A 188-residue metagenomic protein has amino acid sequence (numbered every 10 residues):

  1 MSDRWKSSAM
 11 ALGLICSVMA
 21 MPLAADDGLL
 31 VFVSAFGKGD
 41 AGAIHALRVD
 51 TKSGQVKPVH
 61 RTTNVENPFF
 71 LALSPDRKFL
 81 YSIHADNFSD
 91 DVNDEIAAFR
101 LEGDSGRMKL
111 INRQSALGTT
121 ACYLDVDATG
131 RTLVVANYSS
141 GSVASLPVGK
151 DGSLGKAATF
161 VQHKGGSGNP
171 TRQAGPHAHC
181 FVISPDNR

Functional and structural regions predicted by a protein language model:
A9-A20: Bacterial N-terminal signal peptides
D26-D27, P75-R77, A128-G130, P185-D186: Residue-level detector of Asp-centered blade-edge/turn motifs that repeat once per structural unit in beta-propeller
D26-G39, H45-V49: An edge-strand/N-cap motif at the start of beta-rich repeat modules
G37-D40, A85-D90, S139-S142: Short glycine/acidic-enriched loop and turn motifs that connect beta-strands
D40, E66-F69, T120-C122, H177: Beta-rich catalytic cores
R48-G54, F99-G106, L146-G155: Short loop/turn segments immediately following beta-strands, especially the blade-tip and inter-blade linker loops
R107-C180: Asp-box/WD-like beta-propeller blade repeats and closely related beta-sheet repeat scaffolds
